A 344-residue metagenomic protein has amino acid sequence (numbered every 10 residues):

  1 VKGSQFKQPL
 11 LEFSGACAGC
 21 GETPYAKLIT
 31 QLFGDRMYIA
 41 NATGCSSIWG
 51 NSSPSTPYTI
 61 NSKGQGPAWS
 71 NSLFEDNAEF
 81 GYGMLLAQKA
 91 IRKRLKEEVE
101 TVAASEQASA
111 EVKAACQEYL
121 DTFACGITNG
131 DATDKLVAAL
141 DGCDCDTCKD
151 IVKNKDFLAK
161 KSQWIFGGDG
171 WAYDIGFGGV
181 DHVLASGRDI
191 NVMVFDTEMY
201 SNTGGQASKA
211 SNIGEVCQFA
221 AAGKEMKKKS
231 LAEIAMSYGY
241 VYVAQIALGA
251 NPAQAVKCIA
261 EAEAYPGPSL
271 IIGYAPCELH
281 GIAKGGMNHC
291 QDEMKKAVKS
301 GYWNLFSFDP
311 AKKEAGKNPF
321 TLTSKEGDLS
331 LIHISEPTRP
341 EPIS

Functional and structural regions predicted by a protein language model:
K2-V194, Y200, G205-G214, A221-M226 (+1 more regions): Cofactor-binding active-site loop characterized by glycine-rich and histidine/acidic residues
W49, H280-G281, I343: Glycine/Thr-rich phosphate-binding loops of Rossmann-like dinucleotide-binding domains
A159-I165, D174-I190, F195-L329: Glycine-rich ThDP/TPP pyrophosphate-binding loop and its adjacent helix/strand module within ThDP-dependent enzymes
P268, P337-P340: Proline-centered helix-kink/hinge sites
I332-H333, P340-I343: Single conserved hydrophobic/aromatic residue that forms the stacking wall/gate of nucleotide- or nucleobase-binding
